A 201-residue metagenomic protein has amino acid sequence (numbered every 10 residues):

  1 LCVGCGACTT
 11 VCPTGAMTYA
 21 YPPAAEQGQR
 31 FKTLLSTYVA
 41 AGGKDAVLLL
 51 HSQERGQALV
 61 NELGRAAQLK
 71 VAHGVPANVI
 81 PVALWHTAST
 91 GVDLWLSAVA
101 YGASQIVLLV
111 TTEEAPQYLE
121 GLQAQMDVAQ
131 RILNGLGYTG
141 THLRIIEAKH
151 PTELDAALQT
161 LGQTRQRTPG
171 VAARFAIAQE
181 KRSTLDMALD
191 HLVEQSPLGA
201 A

Functional and structural regions predicted by a protein language model:
L1, D45, H51-L59, A115-L119 (+1 more regions): Ferredoxin-type iron-sulfur electron-transfer modules and their immediate structural context
L1, Q68, T87, G102 (+1 more regions): Long hydrophobic segments that form regular secondary structure
L1-G28, A201: Iron-sulfur cluster-binding cysteine motifs and their immediate structural context in ferredoxin-like electron-transfer
M17-A58: A short, flexible N-terminal coil/short beta segment enriched in small residues
L50, V107-V110: Short internal beta-strands
E54-G74: Redox- and metal-dependent alpha/beta enzyme cores, enriched for Fe-S-associated oxidoreductases and cofactor-handling
L63-G64, V75-I80, W85, A103-S104 (+2 more regions): Long C-terminal interaction/binding lobes of large macromolecular proteins
V92-Y101: Histidine-anchored nucleotide/phosphate-binding helix
